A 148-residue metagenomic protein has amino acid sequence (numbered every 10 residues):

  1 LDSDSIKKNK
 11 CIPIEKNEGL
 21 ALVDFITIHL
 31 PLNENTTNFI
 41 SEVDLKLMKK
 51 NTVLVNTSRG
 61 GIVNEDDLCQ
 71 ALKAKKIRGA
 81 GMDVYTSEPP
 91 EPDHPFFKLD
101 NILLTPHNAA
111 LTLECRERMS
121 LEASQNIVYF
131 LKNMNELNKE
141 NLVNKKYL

Functional and structural regions predicted by a protein language model:
L1-P95: Rossmann-like adenosine-cofactor binding region
T86-L148: C-terminal helix-to-coil terminal segments
